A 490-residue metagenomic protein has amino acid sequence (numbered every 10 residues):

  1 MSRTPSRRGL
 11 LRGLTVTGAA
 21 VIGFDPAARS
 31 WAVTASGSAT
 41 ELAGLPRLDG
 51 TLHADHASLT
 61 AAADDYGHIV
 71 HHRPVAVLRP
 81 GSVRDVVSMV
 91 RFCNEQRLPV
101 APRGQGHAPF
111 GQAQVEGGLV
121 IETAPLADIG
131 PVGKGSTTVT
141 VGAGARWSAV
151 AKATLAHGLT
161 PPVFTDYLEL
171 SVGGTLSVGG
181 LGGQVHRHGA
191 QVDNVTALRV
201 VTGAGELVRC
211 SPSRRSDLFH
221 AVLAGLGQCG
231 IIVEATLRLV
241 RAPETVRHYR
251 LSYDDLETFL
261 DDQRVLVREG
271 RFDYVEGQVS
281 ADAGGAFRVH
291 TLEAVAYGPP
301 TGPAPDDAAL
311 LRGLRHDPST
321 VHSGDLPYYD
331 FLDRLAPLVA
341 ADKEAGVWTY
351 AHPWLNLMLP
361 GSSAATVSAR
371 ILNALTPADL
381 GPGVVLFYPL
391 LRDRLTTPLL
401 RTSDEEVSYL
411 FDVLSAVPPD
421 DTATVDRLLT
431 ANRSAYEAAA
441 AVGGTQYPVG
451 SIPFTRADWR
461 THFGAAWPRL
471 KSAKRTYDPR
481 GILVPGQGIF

Functional and structural regions predicted by a protein language model:
R3-I22, R29-A35, T196-T366, G381: C-terminal substrate-binding/cap subdomain adjacent to the FAD-binding core in PCMH-type and related FAD-linked
T4, F24-G67: C-terminal segment of N-terminal export signals and the immediately downstream linker at the start of the mature
A32, A43, D64-T165, G179 (+1 more regions): Glycine-rich N-terminal segment of FAD-binding domains in flavoprotein oxidoreductases, spanning the beta-loop-helix
T160, H188-V192: Short loop/turn motifs at secondary-structure junctions and domain boundaries
A286-H290, L335-A345, R392-E405, A457-P468: Short glycine/threonine-rich loop-to-helix capping motif typified by GTGT followed within a few residues by an Asp-Pro
A340-G346, P353, A440-F490: Activity-critical C-terminal alpha-helical subdomain
V347-I452: Substrate-recognition/cap regions that form aromatic- and gly/pro-loop-enriched pockets for small-molecule ligands
